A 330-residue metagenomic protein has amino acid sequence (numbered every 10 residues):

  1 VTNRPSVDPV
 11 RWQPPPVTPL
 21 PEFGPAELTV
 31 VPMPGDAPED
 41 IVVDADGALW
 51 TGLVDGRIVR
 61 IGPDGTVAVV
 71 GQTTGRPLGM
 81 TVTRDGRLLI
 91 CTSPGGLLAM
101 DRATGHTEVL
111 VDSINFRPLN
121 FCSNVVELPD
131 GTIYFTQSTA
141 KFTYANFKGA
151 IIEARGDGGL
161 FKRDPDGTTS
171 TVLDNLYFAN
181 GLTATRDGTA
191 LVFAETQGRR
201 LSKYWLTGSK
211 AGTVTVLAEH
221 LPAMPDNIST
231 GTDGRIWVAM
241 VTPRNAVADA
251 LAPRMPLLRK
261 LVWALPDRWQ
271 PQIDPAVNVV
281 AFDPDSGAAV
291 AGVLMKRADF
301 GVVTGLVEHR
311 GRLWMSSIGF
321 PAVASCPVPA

Functional and structural regions predicted by a protein language model:
V1-A330: Sequence-structural signature of mature extracellular/luminal beta-sheet repeat domains, prominently beta-propellers
